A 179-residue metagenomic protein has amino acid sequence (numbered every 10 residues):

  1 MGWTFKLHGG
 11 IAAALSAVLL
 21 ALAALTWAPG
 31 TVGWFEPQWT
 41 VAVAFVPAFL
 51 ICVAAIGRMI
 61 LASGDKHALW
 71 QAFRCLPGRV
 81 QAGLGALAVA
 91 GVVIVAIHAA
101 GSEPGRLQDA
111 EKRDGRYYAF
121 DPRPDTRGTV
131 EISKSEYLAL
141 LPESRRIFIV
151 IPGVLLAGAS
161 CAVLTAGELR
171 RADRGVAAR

Functional and structural regions predicted by a protein language model:
M1-M59: Transmembrane alpha-helical insertion/packing segments
T26-T40, Q108-R113, V130-E136: Membrane-interface interhelical loops and short amphipathic "cap" helices that link adjacent transmembrane segments
I51-A62, G158-E168: Alpha-helical transmembrane segments
A55-L76: Membrane-helix interface/capping segments
C75-A100: Internal/C-terminal transmembrane anchor helices
G105-G128: Juxtamembrane non-transmembrane "cap" segments at the membrane-aqueous interface of multi-pass membrane proteins
V130-L156: Individual transmembrane alpha-helix segments
R171-R179: Short, charged juxtamembrane terminal tails flanking transmembrane helices
